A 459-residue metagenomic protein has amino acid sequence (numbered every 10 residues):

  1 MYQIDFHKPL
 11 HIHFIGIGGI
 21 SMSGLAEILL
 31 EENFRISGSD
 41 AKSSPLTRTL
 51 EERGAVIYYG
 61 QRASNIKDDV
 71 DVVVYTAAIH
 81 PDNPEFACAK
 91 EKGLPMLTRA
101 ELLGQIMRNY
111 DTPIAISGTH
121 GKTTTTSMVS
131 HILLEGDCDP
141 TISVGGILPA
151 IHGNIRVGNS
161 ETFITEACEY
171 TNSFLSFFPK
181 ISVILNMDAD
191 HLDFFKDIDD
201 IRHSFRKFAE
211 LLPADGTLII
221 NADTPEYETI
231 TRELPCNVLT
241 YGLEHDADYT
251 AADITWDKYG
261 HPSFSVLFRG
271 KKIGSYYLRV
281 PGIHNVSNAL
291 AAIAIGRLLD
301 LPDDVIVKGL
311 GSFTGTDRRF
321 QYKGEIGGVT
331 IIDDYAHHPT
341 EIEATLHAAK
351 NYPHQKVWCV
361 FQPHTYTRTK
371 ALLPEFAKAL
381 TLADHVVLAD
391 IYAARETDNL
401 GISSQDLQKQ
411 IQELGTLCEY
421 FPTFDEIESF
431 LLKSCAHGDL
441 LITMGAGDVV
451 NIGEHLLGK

Functional and structural regions predicted by a protein language model:
Y2-H13, S21, L25-E32, Y110 (+3 more regions): Nucleotide phosphate-binding/pyrophosphate-handling subdomain across enzymes that bind or process nucleotide phosphates
D5-F6, I28-F34, E51, S64-D68 (+5 more regions): Phosphate-binding loop of NTP-binding sites
I12-F14, V73, I114, P140 (+3 more regions): Conserved hydrophobic helix-helix packing surfaces used for dimerization/oligomerization
I12-I17, M444: Conserved N-terminal Rossmann-fold NAD(P)-binding element of oxidoreductases
R35-T49: NAD(P)-binding Rossmann-fold cofactor-contacting core
S39-D40, Y58-Q61, L97-G104, S143-G146 (+4 more regions): Beta-strand->loop->alpha-helix junctions that form or flank phosphate-binding loops in nucleotide-handling enzymes
D68-V72, E161, H437-D439: Short acidic/histidine-rich motifs immediately flanking catalytic phosphotransfer sites in two-component signaling
G260, A377-H437: C-terminal helical cap/extension that packs against the catalytic core of soluble nucleotide-cofactor enzymes
